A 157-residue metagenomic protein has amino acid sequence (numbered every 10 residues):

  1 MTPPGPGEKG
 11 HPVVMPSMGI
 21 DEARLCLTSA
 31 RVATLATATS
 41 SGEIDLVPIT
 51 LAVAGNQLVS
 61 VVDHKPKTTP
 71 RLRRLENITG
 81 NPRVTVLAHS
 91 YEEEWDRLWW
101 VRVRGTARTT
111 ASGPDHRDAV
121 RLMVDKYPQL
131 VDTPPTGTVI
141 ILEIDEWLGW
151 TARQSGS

Functional and structural regions predicted by a protein language model:
M1-M18, Y91-S157: Charged, gly/pro-rich active-site loop segments
G7-T37: Short, conserved active-site entrance elements at the starts or edges of catalytic domains
A23, R31, N56, P82 (+2 more regions): A generic secondary-structure signal marking the coil-to-beta-strand transition
A23-R24, L72-L75: Short amphipathic alpha-helical segments and helix-helix/interface helices
A30-K67, V86-H89: Short beta-strand segments
R31-V32, R83, P128, W147: Generic structural signal for secondary-structure transition and capping sites
